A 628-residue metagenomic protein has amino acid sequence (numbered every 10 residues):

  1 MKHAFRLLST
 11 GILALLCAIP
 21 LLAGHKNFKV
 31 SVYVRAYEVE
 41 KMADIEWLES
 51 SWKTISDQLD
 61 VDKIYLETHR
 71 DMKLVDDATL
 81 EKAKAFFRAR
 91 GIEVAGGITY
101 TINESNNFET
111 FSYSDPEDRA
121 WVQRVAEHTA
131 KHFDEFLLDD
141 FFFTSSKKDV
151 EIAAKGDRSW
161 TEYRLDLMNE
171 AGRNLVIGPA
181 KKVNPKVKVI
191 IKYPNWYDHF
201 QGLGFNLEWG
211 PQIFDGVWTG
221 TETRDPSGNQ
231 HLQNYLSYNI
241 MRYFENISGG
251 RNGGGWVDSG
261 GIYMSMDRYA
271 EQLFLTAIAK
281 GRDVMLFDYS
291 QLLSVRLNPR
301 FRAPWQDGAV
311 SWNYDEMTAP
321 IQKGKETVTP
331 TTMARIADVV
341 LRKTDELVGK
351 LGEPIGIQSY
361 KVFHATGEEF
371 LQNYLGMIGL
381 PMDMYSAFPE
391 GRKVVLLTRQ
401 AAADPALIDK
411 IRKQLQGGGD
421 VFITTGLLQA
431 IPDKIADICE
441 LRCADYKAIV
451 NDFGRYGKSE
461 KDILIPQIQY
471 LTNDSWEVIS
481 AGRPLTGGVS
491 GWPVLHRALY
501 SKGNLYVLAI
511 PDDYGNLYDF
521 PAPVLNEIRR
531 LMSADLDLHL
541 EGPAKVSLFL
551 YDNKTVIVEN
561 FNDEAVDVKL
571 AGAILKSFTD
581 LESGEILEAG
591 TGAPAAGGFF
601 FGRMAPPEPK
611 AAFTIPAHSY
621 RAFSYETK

Functional and structural regions predicted by a protein language model:
S9-P20: Bacterial N-terminal signal peptides
L21-H25: Boundary at the C-terminal end of the N-terminal hydrophobic targeting segment
N27-S50, L80-D134, D140, T144-V150 (+2 more regions): Active-site-adjacent "subsite" loops/lids of carbohydrate-active enzymes
V34-E38, E67-R70, T99, D139-F142 (+11 more regions): Structural motif
I45-K53, L371-R392, R399-A402: A short, well-structured beta->alpha microelement
D62, N107-T110, A126, D134 (+13 more regions): Hydrophobic targeting/anchoring helices
E67-T79: Glycine-rich, proline-tolerant flexible connector loops at the mouths of alpha/beta enzymes
N373, S386, T398-K628: A conserved amphipathic helix/loop scaffold that creates a polar/acidic microenvironment used either to coordinate
